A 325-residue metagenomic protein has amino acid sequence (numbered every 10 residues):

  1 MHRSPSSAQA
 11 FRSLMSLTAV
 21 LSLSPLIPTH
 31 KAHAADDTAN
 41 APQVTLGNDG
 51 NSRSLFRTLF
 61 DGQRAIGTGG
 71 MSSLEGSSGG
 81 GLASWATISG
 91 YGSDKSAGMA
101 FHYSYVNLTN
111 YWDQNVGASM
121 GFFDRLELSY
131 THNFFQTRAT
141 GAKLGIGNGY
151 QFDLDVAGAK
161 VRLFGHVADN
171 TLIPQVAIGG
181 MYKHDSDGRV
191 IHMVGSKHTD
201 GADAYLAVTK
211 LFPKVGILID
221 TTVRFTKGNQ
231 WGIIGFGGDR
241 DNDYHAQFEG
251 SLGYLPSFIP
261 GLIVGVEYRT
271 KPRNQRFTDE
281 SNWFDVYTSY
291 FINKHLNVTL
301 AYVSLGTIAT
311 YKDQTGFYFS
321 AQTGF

Functional and structural regions predicted by a protein language model:
M1-A10: N-terminal secretory signal peptides that target proteins for export/translocation
L14-P25: Bacterial N-terminal signal peptides
L26-A34: Sec/Tat signal peptide C-region and signal peptidase I cleavage site
A34-P213, F258-L262, P272-R276, D285 (+1 more regions): Transmembrane beta-barrel domains of Gram-negative outer membranes and organellar outer membranes
Y130-H132, Y268, Y302: Short secondary-structure boundary segments
A139, W231-G232, R273-F277, T307-T310: A generic structural signal for short coil/turn motifs at secondary-structure boundaries
V194-Q275, N282-W283: Detector for outer-membrane/organellar transmembrane beta-barrel domains, recognizing the amphipathic beta-strand
D279-F325: Predominantly the C-terminal beta-signal and adjacent terminal strand-loop region of outer-membrane beta-barrel
